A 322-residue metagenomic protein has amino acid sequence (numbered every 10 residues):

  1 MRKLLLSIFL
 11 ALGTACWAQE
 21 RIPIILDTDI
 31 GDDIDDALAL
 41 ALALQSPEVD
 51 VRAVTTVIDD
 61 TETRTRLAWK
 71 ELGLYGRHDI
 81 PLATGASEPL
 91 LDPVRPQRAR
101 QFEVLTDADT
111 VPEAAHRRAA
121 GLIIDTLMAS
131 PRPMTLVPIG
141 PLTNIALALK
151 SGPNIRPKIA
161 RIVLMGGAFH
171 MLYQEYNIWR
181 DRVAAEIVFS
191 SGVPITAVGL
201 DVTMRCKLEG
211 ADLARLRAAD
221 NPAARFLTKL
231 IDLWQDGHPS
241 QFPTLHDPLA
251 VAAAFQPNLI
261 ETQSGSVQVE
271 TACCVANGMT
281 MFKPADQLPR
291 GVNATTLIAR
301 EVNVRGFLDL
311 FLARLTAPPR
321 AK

Functional and structural regions predicted by a protein language model:
R2-S7: Sec-dependent signal peptide recognition, specifically the positively charged N-region followed immediately by
F9-A18: Hydrophobic h-region of N-terminal signal peptides that target proteins for export in Gram-negative bacteria
T14, G73-G76, P257: Glycine-centered secondary-structure boundary/capping sites
E20-I30, I34-K70, D109-A211: Active-site histidine-anchored catalytic micro-motif
E20-R21, A39-Q45, D50, W179 (+3 more regions): Conformational coupling and interaction surfaces
E20-R21, T63-A129, A294-N303, F307 (+1 more regions): Metal-dependent C-N hydrolase catalytic cores
D36, Q101-F102, N144, H246: Histidine-centered active-site/metal-ligand motif
T55-D59, G85-S87, A272: Acidic/polar N-terminal loop/beta-strand segments that form early-domain functional surfaces
